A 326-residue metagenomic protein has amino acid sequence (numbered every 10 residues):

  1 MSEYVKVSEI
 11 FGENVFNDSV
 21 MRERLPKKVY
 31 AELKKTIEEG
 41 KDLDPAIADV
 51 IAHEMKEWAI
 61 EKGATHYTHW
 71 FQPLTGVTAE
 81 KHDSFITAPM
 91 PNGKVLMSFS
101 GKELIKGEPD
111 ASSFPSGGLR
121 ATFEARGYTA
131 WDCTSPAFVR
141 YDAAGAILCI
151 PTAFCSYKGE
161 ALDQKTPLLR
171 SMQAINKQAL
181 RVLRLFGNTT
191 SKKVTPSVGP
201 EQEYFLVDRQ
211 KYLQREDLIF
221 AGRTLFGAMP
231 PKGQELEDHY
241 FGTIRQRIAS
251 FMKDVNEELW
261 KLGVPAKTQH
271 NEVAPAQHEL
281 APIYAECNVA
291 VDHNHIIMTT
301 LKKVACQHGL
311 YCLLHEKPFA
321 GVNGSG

Functional and structural regions predicted by a protein language model:
M1, A125-R126: Gram-negative host-targeted secretion-system effectors, predominantly Type III and Type IV, recognized via long
M1-S8: Short, compositionally biased "basic patch" segments
E9-A125: Active-site core of metal-dependent hydrolases
I47, W70, H270, E316-P318: Short loop/turn and capping residues at structural boundaries
V50, P73-L74, K102-L104, C155 (+3 more regions): Short, glycine-/Ser/Thr-/acidic-enriched flexible segments
A52-M55, E80-D83, T134, T189-S191 (+1 more regions): Glycine-rich, charged/polar anion/phosphate-binding loops that engage phosphate groups from diverse ligands
V77, V322-N323: Short active-site-adjacent helix-start/loop capping segments
R126-L314, N323-G326: Glycine-rich, acidic/polar active-site loops that bind/position phosphate-bearing ligands
